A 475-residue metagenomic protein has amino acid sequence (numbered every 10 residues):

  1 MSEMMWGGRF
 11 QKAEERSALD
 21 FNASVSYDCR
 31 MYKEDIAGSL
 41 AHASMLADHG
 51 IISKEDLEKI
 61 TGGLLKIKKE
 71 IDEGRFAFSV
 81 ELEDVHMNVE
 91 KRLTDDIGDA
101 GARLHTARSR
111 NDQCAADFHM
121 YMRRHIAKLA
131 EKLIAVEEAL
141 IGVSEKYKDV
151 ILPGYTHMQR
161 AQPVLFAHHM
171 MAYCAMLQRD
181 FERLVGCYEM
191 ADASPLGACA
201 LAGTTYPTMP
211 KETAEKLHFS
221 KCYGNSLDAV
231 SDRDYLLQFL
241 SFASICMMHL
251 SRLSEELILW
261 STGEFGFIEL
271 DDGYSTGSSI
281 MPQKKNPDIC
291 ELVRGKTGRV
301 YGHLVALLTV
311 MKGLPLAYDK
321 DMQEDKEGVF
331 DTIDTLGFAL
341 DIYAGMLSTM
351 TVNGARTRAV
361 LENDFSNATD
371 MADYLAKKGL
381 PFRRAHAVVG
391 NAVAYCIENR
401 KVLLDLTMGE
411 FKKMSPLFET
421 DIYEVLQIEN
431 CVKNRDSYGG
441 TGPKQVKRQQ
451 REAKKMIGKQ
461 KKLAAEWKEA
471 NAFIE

Functional and structural regions predicted by a protein language model:
M1-G203, T208-A214, T276-G277, D288 (+4 more regions): A helix-coil-helix interface module used to build multimeric assemblies and to scaffold catalytic/cofactor sites
S2-G38, D99-A100, Q283-E475: Glycine-rich cofactor/substrate-binding loops
V25, L82-D84, T94-D95, Q238 (+3 more regions): A short linear-motif detector with a strong N-terminal bias
S39, H86, E90, L236-F239 (+2 more regions): Short runs of predominantly hydrophobic/aromatic residues within well-ordered alpha helices that form helix-helix
D48, L65-F76, D95-G98, A127 (+17 more regions): Generic secondary-structure signature for well-ordered alpha-helical cores
H119-M122, I126, E145, P153 (+3 more regions): Charged, flexible cofactor/metal-binding loops and thiol motifs
